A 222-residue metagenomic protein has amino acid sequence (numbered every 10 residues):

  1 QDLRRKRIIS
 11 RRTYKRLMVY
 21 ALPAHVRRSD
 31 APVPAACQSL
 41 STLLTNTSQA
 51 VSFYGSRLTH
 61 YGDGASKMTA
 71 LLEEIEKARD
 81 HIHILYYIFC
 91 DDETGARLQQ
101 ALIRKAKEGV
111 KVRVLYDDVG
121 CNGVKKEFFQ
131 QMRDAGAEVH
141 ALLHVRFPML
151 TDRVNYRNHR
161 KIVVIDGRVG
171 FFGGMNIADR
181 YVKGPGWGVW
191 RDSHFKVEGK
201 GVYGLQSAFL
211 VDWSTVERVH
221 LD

Functional and structural regions predicted by a protein language model:
Q1-D222: N-terminal localization/anchoring segments of enzymes in phospholipid and broader phosphate metabolism
